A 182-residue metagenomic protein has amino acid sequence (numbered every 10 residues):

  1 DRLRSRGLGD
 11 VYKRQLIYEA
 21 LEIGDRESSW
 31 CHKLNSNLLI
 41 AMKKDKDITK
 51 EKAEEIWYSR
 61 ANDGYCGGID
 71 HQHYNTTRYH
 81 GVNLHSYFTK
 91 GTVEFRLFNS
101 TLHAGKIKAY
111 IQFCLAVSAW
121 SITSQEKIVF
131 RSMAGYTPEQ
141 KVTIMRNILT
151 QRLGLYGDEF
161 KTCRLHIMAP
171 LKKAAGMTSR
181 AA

Functional and structural regions predicted by a protein language model:
D1-Y12: Single conserved hydrophobic/aromatic residue that forms the stacking wall/gate of nucleotide- or nucleobase-binding
V11, G81-N83, E94: Generic structural signal for residues positioned in beta-strands
K13-W30, A119-T162: Flexible helix-coil linker/hinge segments at domain or subdomain boundaries
I17-S86: Active-site/ligand-binding surface loops and adjacent short beta/alpha elements that line catalytic pockets across
F88-K127: Long, repeat-rich segments with strong aromatic
T150-A182: Replication-associated primase and helicase/ATPase modules
